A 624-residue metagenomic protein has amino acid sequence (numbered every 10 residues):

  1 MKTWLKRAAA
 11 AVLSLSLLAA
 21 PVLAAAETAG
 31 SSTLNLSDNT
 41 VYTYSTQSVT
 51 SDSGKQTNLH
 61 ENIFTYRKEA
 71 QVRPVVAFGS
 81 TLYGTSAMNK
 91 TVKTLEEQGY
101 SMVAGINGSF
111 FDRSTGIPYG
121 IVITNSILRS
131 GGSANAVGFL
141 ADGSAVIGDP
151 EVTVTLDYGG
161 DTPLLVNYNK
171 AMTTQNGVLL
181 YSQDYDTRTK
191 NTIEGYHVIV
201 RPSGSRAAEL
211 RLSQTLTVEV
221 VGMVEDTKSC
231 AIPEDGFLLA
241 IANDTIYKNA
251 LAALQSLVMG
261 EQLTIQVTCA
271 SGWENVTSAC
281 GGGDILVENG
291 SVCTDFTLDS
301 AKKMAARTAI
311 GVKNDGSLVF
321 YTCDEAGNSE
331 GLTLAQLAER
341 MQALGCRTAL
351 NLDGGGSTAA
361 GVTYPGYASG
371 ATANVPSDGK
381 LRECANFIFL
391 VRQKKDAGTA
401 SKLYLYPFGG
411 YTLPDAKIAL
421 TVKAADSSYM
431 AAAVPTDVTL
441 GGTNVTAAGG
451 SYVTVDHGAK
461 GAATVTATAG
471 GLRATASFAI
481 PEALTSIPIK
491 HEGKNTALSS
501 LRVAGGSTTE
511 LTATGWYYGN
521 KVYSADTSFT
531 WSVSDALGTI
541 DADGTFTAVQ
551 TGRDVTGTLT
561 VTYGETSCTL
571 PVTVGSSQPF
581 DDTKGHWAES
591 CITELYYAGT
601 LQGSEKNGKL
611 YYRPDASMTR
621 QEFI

Functional and structural regions predicted by a protein language model:
A25-I232, F237-L239: Zymogen propeptides
R113-A141, A279-C346, S357-K402, Y406: Conserved, well-ordered active-site substructure
D415-M430, V465, S507-N520, L559: Beta-strand-rich structural segments
A431, G441-V453, T496-L498, S524 (+2 more regions): Low-complexity "stalk/linker" and mucin-like segments enriched in Ser/Thr/Pro/Ala/Gly
G449-A463, A542-G557, Y612-P614: Extracellular/luminal low-complexity segments enriched in Ser/Thr/Pro
L472-E482, S567-G575: Edge beta-strands of extracellular beta-sandwich domains
T551, G575-I624: Extracytoplasmic Gram-positive cell-surface binding/anchoring modules and repeats
